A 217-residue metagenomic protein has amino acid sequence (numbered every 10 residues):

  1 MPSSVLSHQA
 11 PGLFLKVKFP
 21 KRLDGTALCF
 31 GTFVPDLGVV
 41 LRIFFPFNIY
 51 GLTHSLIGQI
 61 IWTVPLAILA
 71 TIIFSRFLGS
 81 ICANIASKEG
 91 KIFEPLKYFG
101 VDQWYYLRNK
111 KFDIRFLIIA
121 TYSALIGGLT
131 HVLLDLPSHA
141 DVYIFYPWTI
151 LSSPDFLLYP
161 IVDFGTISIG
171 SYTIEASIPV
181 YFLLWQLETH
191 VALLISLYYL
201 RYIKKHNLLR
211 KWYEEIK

Functional and structural regions predicted by a protein language model:
M1-K217: N-terminal membrane-targeting hydrophobic helices
